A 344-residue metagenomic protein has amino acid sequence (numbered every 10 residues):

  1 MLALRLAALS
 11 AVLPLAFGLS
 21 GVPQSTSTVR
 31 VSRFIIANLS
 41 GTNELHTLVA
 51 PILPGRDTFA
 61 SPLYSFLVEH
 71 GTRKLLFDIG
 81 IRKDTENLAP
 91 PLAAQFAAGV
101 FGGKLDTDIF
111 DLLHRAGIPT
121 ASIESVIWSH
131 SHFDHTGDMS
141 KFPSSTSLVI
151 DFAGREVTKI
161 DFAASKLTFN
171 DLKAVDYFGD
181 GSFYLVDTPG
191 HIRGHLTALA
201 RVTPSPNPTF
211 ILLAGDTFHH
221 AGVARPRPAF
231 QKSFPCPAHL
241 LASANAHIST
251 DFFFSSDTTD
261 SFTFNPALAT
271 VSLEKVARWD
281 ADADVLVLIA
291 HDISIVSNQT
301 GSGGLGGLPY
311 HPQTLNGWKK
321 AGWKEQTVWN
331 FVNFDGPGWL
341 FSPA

Functional and structural regions predicted by a protein language model:
M1-L19: Fungal secretory targeting signals
L13-S32, N207-P208, F218-A344: Accessory terminal helices/loops
R33-I36, S65-E69, L75, I160-N207: Core dinuclear metal-dependent hydrolase active-site scaffold
A37, I79-I81, S131, G190-I192 (+2 more regions): Active-site metal-binding loops of divalent metal-dependent hydrolases
N38-D111, Y177, A198-P204, P208-G215: Conserved beta-strand hairpin/beta-sheet module of binuclear metal-dependent hydrolase folds, prominently
T85-N87, P91-V149: Active-site metal-binding motif and surrounding structural segment of the metallo-beta-lactamase
F101-S122, I150-D187, A238-F264, L268-E274 (+1 more regions): Metallo-beta-lactamase
V126-T136, D187-H195, L288-I293: Histidine-centered catalytic micro-motifs
